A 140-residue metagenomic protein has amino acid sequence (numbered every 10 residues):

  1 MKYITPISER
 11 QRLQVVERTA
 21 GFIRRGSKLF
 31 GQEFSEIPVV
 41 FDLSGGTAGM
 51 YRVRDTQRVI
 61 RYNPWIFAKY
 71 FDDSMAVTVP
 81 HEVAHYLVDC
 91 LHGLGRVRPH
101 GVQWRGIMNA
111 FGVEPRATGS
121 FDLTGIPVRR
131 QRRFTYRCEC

Functional and structural regions predicted by a protein language model:
K2-D73, C90-C140: Metalloprotease/metallohydrolase-associated module, dominated by Zn2+-dependent proteases
V77-C90: Active-site recognition of the HExxH zinc-binding catalytic motif
